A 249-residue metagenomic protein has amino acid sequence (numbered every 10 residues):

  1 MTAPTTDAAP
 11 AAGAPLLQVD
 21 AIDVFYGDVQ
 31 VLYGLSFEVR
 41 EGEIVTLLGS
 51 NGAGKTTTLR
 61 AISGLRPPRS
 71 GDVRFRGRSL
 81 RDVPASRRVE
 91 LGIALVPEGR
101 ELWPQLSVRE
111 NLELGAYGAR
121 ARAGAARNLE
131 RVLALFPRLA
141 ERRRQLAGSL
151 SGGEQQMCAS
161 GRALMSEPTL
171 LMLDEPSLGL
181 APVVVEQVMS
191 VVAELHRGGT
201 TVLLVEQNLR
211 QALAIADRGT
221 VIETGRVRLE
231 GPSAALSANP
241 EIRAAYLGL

Functional and structural regions predicted by a protein language model:
G27, V83, V108-R127, L135-A140 (+2 more regions): ABC-type ATPase nucleotide-binding domains, specifically the catalytic core motifs of the NBD
L48-S50: The feature captures the beta-strand-to-loop junction immediately N-terminal to the Walker
S63: Helix-to-loop junction immediately C-terminal to a conserved catalytic motif
G71-S79, L91, G124-L129, G231: Conserved ABC transporter NBD signature motif
L146-L150, E154: Conserved ABC ATPase signature
A163-L164: ABC ATPase C-loop
E167: Conserved catalytic motifs of ABC-family nucleotide-binding domains
